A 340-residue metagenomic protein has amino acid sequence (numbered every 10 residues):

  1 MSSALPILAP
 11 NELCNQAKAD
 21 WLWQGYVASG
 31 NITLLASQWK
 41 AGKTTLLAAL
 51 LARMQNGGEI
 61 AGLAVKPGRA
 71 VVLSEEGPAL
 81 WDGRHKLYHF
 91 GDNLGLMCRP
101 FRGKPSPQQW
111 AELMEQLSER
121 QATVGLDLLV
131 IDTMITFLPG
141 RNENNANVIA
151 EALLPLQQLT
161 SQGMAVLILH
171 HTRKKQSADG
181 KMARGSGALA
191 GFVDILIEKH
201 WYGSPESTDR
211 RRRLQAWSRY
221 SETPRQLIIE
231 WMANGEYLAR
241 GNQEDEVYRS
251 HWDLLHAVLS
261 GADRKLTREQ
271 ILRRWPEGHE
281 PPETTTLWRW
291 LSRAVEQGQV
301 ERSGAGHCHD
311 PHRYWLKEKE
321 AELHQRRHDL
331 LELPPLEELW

Functional and structural regions predicted by a protein language model:
M1-G91, A122, R327-W340: The Walker A/P-loop phosphate-binding site
P6, A122-G125, S161, S204-W340: C-terminal regions of RecA-like/P-loop NTPase motor modules
K18, L22-Q24, V65-E143, N147-I149: Conserved inter-motif catalytic segment of the P-loop NTP-binding fold
N31, T133, Q270: Ca2+-coordinating acidic residues in Ca2+-binding motifs
L34-L35, K40, T45, A70-V71 (+2 more regions): Phosphate-binding/switch region of NTP-binding enzymes
A48, A52, S118, L153-Q157: A structural alpha-helix within SAM-dependent methyltransferase catalytic domains
M54-G57, Y88, F137, L159 (+2 more regions): Conserved, well-folded catalytic cores of nucleic-acid-processing and energy-transducing macromolecular machines
